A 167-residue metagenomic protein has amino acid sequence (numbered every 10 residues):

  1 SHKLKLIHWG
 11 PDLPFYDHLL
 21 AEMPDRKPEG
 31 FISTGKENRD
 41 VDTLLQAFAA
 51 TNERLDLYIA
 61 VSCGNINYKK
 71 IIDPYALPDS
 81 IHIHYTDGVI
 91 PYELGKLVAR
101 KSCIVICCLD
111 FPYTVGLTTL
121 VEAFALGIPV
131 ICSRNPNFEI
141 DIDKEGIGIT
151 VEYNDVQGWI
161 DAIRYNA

Functional and structural regions predicted by a protein language model:
K5-P28, R39-D42: Acidic anion/phosphate-binding donor-loop and adjacent secondary structure in glycosyltransferase catalytic cores
K36-A50: A conserved mid-protein helix/loop that constitutes part of the nucleotide-sugar donor-binding site
I59-V61, Y68-R100: Nucleotide-activated donor-binding/catalytic signature segment of Leloir-type glycosyltransferases, i.e., the conserved
G95, L117-A125, P136-I140: Short alpha-helical segment that forms part of, or immediately flanks, the ligand-binding pocket in carbohydrate-active
V98-V115, I128: Acidic donor-binding loop of glycosyltransferase active sites
A99-S102, V121-P129, S133, E145 (+1 more regions): Conserved donor-binding/catalytic loop of nucleotide-activated donor transferases
L109-D110, I128, C132-E139, Y153: Short glycine-rich donor-binding/catalytic loop of glycosyltransferases that coordinates the nucleotide-sugar
E139-R164: Change "using UDP/GDP/dTDP sugars" to "using nucleotide sugars
